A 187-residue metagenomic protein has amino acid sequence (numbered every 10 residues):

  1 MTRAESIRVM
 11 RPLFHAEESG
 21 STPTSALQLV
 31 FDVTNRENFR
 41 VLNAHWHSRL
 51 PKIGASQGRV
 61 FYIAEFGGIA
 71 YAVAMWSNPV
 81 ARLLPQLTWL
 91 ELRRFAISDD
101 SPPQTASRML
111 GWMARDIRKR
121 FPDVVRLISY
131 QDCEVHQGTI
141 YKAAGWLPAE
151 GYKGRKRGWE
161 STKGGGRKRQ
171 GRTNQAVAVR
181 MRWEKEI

Functional and structural regions predicted by a protein language model:
M1-R11: Extended charged
V9-S56: Short amphipathic alpha-helix that is part of the acyltransferase structural core
A26-Q28, W89, R180: A residue-level signal for beta-strand positions that form part of recognition/binding surfaces within mature
V30-V33, S77-Q175: Acyl-donor binding region in acyl/amide transferases
R49-A55, E65-F66, V80-R82: An active-site-proximal beta-strand-loop segment
G58-A74: Conserved beta-hairpin
R59, A178-R182: Short hydrophobic/aromatic beta-strand or adjacent loop that forms the aromatic wall/cage of a ligand/substrate-binding
E184-I187: Short beta-strand-to-coil "C-cap" segments at the C-terminal boundary of structured domains/repeats, marking
